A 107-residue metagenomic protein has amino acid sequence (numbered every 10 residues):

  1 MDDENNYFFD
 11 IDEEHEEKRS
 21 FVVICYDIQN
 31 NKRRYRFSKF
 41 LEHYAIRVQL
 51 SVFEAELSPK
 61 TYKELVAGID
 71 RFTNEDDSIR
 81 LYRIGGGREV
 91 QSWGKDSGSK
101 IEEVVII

Functional and structural regions predicted by a protein language model:
M1-E4, F8-V23, Q29-I107: Basic nucleic-acid-binding interfaces
